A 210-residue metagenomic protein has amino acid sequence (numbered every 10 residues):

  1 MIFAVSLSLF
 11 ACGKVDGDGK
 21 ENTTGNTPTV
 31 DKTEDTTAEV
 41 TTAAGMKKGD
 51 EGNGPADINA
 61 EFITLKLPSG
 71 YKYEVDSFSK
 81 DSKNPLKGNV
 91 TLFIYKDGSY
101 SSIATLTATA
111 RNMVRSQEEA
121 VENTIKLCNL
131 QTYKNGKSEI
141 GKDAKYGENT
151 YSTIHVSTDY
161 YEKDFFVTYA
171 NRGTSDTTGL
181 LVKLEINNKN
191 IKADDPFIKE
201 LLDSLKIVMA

Functional and structural regions predicted by a protein language model:
M1-F10: Sec-dependent bacterial lipoprotein signal peptides
F10-K32: Bacterial lipoprotein signal-peptidase II cleavage site
G25-S69: N-terminal low-complexity, Pro/Thr/Ser-rich intrinsically disordered segments that act as propeptides or flexible
D50-D57, L86-T91, K145-H155: Short, hydrophobic/aromatic-rich segments at coil-to-beta transitions
E61-E118: Secretory pathway targeting signatures of secreted, lumenal, and periplasmic proteins
L67, Q117-T124, D194-L201: Stable alpha-helical elements in mature extracytoplasmic
Y71, T178-A210: Surface-exposed amphipathic alpha-helical segments
N123-G173: Signature of long, low-cysteine stretches enriched in small and polar/charged residues
